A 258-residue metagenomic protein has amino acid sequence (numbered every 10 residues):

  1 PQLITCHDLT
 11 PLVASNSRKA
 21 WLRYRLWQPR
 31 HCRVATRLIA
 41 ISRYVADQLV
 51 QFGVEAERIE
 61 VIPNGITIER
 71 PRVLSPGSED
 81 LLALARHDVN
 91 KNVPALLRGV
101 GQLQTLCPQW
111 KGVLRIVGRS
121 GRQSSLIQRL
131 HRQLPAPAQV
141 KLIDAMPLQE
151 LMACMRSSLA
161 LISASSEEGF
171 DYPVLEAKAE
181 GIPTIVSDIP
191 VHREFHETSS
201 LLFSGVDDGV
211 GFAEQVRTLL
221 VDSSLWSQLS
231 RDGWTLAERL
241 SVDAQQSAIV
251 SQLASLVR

Functional and structural regions predicted by a protein language model:
P1-R258: Carbohydrate transferase catalytic cores enriched for Leloir-type hexosyltransferases
